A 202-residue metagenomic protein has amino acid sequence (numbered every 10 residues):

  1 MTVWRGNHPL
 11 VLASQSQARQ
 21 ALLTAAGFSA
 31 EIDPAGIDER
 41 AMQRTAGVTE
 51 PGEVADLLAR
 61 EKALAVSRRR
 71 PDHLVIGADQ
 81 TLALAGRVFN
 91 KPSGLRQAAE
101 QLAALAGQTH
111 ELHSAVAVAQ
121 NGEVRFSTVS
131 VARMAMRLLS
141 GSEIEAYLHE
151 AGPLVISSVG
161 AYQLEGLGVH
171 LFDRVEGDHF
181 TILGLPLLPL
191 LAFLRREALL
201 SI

Functional and structural regions predicted by a protein language model:
T2-L10, V48-I202: Anionic-ligand binding patches
W4-F28: N-terminal beta1-alpha1 ligand-phosphate binding loop
Q15, A35, N121: Cofactor-binding loop segments of dinucleotide-utilizing enzymes, especially the Rossmann-like FAD- and NAD(P)+-binding
F28-E31, S93-L95: Glycine-rich, phosphate-binding/catalytic loops in enzymes
S29-A46, V124-V131: Short glycine-rich, Thr/Ser-proximal phosphate-binding strand/loop in the N-terminal lobe of ATP-dependent enzymes
